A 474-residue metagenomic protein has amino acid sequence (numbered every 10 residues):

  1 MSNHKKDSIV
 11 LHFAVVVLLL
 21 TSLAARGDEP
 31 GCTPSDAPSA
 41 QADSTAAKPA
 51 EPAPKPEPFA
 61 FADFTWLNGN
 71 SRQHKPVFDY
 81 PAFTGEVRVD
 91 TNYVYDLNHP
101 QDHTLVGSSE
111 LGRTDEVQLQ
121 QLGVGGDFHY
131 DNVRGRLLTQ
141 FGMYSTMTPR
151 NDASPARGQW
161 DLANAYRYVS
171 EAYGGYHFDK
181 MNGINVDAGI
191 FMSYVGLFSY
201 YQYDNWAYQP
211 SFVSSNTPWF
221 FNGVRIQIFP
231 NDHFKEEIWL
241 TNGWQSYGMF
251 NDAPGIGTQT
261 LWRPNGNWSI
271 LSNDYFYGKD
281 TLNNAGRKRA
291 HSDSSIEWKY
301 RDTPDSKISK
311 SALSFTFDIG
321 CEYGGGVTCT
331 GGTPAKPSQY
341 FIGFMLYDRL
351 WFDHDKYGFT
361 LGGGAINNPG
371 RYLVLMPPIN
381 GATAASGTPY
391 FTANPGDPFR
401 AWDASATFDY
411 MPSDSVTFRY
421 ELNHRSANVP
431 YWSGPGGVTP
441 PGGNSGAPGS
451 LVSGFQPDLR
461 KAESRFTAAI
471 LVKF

Functional and structural regions predicted by a protein language model:
S2, K6, L19-T104, L451 (+1 more regions): N-terminal periplasmic/intermembrane-space "pro-region" immediately following the signal or transit peptide
P56-P58, L111, T148, R157-L162 (+2 more regions): Outer-membrane beta-barrel pore domains
F64, N98-G112, T146-Y173, H177-W262 (+2 more regions): Surface-exposed coil loops of outer-membrane beta-barrel proteins
N70-G85, N98, D131-G135, D179-I184 (+5 more regions): Short loop/turn motifs that connect adjacent beta-strands in outer-membrane beta-barrel proteins
F78-F83, V94-L119, P441-D458: Surface-exposed strand-loop-strand hairpins of Gram-negative outer-membrane beta-barrel proteins
A82-E86, L105, E110-S145: Glycine- and aromatic-enriched membrane insertion/assembly motifs of diderm outer-membrane and organelle channel
V87, L119-F128, E171-Y176, A188 (+8 more regions): Residues on the lipid-exposed face of transmembrane beta-strands in outer-membrane beta-barrel proteins
V89-Y95, L137-F141, A188-M192, I238-N242 (+5 more regions): Transmembrane beta-barrel strands of outer-membrane/channel proteins
